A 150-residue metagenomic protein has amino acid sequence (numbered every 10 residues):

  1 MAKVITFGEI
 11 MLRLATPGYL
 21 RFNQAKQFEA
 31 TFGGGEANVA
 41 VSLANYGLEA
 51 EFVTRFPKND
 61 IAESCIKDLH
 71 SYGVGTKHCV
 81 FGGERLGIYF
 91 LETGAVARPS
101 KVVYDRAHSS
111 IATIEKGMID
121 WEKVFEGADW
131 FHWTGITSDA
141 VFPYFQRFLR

Functional and structural regions predicted by a protein language model:
M1-G75, I111-K116: Glycine-rich phosphate/adenosyl-contacting loop at the front of the ribokinase-like
M1-I5, H70, A95-R150: Ribokinase/PfkB-type carbohydrate-kinase core domain
I10, G83, H108: Glycine-rich beta-alpha junction loops
T54, C79, V141: Glycine- and other small-residue-rich loops at beta-strand/loop junctions that grip anionic moieties
R55-K58, G83, S138: Short beta->alpha junction loops/turns
I61, C65, G75, E84-L86 (+3 more regions): Generic hydrophobic, aliphatic-rich segments that mediate packing or membrane embedding
I66-L86, E92-A95: A glycine-rich helix N-cap at a beta->alpha junction
